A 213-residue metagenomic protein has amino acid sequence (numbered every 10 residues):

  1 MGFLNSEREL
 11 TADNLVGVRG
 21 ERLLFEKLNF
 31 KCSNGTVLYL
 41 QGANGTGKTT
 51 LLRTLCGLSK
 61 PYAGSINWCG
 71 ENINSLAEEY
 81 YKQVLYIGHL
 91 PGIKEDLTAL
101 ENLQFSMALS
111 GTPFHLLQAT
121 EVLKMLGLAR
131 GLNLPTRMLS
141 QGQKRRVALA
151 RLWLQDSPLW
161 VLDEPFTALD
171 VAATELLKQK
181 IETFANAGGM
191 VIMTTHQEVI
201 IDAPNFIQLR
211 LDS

Functional and structural regions predicted by a protein language model:
C56: Helix-to-loop junction immediately C-terminal to a conserved catalytic motif
P61-S75, E79-Y80: Conserved ABC transporter NBD signature motif
L90, E95-G111: Q-loop/switch helix immediately C-terminal to the Walker
D96, P135-S140: Conserved ABC ATPase signature
Q104, L116-G131: Conserved ABC ATPase "signature" region
L149, G188: Hydrophobic anchor residue at the start of the ABC signature
W160-E164: Catalytic Walker B motif of ABC-type/P-loop ATPase nucleotide-binding domains
